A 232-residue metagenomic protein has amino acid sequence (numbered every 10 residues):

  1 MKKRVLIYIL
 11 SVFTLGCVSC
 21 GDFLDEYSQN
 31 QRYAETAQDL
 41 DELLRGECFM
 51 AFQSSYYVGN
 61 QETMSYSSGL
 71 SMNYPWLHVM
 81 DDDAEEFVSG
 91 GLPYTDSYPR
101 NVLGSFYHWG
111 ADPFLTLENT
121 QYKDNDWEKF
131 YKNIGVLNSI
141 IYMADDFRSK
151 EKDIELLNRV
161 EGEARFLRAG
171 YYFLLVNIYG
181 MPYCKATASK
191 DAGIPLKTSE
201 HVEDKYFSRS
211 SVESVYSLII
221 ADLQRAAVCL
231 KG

Functional and structural regions predicted by a protein language model:
M1-V18: Sec-dependent bacterial lipoprotein signal peptides
C20-D22, L137, A169, I219: Terminal processing/anchoring signals of secreted or surface-associated proteins and related intramolecular
C20-D81: Membrane-proximal, proline-rich intrinsically disordered regions
N30-E35, M181-K190, G232: Short, surface-exposed recognition loops and adjoining beta-strand edges that mediate ligand/DNA contacts, enriched
E85, G91-G104, F166-L167, F173 (+2 more regions): Amphipathic alpha-helical regulatory regions
S97-Y179, S210-E213, A227-G232: Conserved, well-structured interaction surfaces
Y179-S217, A221: Short coil/linker segments at helix-helix boundaries
I219-C229: Extended glycan-interaction surfaces of carbohydrate-active proteins
